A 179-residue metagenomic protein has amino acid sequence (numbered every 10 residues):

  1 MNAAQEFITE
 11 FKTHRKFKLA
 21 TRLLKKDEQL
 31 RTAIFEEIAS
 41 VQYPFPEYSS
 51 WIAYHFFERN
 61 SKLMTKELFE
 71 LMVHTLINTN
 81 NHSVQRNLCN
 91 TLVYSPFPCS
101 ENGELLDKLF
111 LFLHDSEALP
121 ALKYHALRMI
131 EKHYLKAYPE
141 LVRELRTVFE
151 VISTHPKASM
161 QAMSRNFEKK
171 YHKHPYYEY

Functional and structural regions predicted by a protein language model:
M1-Y179: Alpha-helical scaffold domains
